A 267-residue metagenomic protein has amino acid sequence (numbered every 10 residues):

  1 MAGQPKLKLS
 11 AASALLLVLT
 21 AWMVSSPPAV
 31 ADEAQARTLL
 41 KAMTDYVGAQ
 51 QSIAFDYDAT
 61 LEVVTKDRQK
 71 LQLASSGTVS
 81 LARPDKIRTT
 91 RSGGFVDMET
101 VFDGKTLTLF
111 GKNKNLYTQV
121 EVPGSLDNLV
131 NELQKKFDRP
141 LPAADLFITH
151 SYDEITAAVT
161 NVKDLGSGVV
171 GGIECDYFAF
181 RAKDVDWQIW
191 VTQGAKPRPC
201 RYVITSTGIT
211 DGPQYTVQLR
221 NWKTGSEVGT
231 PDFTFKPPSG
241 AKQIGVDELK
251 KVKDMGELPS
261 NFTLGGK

Functional and structural regions predicted by a protein language model:
A2-L15: Bacterial N-terminal signal peptides that target proteins for export
S13-V24: Bacterial N-terminal signal peptides
V24-A31: Signal peptide processing junction and immediate N-terminal pro/mature segment of secreted/exported proteins
A31-A34, T38, D58-T60, T108-L109 (+3 more regions): Gly/Pro-enriched, hydrophobic low-complexity segments that function as extracytoplasmic propeptides/linkers
A31-L39, D67, L71, F110-E174 (+4 more regions): Flexible, processing/modification-adjacent segments and terminal tails in exported/periplasmic/extracellular proteins
A34-L116, P197: N-terminal mature ectodomain segment of secretory-pathway/periplasmic proteins
K66, M98-F102, G111, Q119-V122 (+4 more regions): A short, polar/proline- and glycine-enriched secondary-structure boundary/capping micro-motif
K251-M255: C-terminal low-complexity, charged extensions that often adopt amphipathic alpha-helices
